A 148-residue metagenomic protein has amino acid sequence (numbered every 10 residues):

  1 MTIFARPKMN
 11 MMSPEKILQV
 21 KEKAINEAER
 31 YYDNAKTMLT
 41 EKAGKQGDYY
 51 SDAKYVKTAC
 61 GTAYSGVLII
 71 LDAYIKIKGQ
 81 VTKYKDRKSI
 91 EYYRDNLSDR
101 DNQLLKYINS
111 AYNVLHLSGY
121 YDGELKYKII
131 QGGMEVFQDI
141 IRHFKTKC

Functional and structural regions predicted by a protein language model:
M1-C148: Terminal alpha-helical segments
